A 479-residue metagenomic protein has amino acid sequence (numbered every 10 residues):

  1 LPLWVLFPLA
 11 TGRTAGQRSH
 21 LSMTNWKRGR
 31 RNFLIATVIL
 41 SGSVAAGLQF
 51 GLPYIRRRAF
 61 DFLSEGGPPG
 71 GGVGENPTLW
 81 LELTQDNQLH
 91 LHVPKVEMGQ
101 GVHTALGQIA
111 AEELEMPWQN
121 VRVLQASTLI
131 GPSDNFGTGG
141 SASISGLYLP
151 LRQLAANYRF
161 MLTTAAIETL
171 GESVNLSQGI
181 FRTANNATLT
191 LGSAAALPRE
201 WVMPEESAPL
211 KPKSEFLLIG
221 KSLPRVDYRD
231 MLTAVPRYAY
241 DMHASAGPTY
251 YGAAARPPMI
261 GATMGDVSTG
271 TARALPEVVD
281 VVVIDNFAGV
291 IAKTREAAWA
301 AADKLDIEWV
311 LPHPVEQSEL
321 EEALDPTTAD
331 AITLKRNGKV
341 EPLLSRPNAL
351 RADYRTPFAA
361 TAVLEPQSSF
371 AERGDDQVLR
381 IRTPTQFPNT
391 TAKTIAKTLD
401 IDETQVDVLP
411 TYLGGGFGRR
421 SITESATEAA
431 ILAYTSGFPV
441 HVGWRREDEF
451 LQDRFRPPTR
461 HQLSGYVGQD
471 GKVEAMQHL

Functional and structural regions predicted by a protein language model:
L1: Zn2+-dependent cytidine deaminase-like catalytic core
W4-A10, T24-L479: Cofactor-binding beta-sheet edge motifs in enzyme active sites
R13-R18: Non-heme iron-sulfur electron-transfer modules
